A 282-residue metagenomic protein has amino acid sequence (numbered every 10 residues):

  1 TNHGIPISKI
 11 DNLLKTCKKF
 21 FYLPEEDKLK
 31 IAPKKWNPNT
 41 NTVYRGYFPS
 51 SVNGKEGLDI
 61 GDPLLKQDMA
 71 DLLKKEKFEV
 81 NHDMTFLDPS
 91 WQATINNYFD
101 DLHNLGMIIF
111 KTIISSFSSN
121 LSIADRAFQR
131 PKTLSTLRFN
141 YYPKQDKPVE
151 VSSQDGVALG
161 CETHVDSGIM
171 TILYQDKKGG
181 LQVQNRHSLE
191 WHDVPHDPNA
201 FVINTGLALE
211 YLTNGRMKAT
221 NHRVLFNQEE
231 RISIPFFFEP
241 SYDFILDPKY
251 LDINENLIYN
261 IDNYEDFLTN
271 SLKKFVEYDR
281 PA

Functional and structural regions predicted by a protein language model:
T1-A282: Peripheral, non-catalytic segments flanking oxidoreductase cores
